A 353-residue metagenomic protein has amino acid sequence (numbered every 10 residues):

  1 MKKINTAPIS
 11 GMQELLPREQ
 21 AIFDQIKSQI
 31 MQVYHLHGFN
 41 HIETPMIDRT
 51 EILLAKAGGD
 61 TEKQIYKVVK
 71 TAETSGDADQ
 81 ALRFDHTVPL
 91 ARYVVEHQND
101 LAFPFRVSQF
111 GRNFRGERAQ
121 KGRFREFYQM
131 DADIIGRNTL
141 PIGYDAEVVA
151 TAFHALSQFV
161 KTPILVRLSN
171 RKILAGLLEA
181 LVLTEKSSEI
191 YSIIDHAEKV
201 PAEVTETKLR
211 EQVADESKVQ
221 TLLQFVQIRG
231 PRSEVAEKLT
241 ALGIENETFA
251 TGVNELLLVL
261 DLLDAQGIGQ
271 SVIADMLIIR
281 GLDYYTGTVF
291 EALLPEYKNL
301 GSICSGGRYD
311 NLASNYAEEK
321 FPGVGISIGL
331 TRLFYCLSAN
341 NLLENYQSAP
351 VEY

Functional and structural regions predicted by a protein language model:
M1-E19, V69: Auxiliary tRNA-acceptor-end handling modules of aminoacyl-tRNA synthetases
E19-H37, D48-R49, G76-D77, D85-T162 (+2 more regions): Positively charged, Gly/Ser-enriched RNA/tRNA-binding surfaces
G38-E43: Amphipathic alpha-helical blocks
T44-I52, F105-G116, L165-G176, I194: Short, glycine/charge-rich beta-strand/loop segments that flank catalytic centers and engage negatively charged groups
M46-A81: Polyanion/phosphate-binding surface patch
K56-D60, A180-V182, T288: Short low-complexity, flexible loop/linker segments enriched in glycine and/or proline with clustered acidic
K63-T74, V182-R210, I268, L294-E296: Acidic, His- and aromatic-enriched active-site or binding-groove loops in soluble protein domains that engage sugars
P163-I173, I190, I273-L277: Short, surface-exposed recognition loops or helix-turn segments adjacent to catalytic cores
